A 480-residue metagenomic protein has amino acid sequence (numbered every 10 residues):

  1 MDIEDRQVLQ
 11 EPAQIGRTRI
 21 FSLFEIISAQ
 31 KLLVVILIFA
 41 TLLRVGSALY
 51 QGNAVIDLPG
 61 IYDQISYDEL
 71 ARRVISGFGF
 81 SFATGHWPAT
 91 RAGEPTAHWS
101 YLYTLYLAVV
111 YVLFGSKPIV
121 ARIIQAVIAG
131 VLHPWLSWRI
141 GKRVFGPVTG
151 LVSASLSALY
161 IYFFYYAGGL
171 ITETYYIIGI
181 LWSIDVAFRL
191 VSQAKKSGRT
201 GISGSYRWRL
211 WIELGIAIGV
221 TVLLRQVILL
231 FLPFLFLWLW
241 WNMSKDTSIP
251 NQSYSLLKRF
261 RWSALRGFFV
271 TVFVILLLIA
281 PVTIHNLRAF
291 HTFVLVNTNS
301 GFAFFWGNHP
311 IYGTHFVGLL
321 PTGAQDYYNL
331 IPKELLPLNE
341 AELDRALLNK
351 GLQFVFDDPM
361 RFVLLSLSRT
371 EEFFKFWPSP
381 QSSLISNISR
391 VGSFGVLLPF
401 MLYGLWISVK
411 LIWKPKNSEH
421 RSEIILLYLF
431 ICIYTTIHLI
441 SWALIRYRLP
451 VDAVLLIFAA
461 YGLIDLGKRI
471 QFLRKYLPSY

Functional and structural regions predicted by a protein language model:
M1-L49, S244, L256-V274, E423 (+2 more regions): Start-transfer (signal-anchor) and selected internal transmembrane alpha helices of multi-pass inner/ER membrane
A97, Y101-A108, F114-L132, A154 (+3 more regions): Loop-to-helix entry region of an early transmembrane alpha helix in multi-pass inner-membrane enzymes
I119, V131-L159, I177-I178, G204 (+1 more regions): Transmembrane-helix signature of polytopic, membrane-embedded enzymes that assemble or transfer cell-envelope glycans
V120-I123, V127, A346-L347, Q353-I431: Membrane-interface anchor segments at the N-terminal boundary of transmembrane helices in multi-pass membrane enzymes
A121-I128, V152-L190, W208, V220-F234 (+1 more regions): Multi-pass, polyprenyl lipid-linked donor-dependent membrane glycosyltransferases
I123-F145, W182, V186, P399-Y403: Transmembrane-helix motifs of polytopic, lipid-linked glycan transferases
S183-E213, W240-N251, L463-L466: Membrane-interface transmembrane helices that cradle and orient dolichyl/undecaprenyl
F293-S368: Membrane-proximal stem/loop segments at transmembrane-domain junctions that anchor or position
